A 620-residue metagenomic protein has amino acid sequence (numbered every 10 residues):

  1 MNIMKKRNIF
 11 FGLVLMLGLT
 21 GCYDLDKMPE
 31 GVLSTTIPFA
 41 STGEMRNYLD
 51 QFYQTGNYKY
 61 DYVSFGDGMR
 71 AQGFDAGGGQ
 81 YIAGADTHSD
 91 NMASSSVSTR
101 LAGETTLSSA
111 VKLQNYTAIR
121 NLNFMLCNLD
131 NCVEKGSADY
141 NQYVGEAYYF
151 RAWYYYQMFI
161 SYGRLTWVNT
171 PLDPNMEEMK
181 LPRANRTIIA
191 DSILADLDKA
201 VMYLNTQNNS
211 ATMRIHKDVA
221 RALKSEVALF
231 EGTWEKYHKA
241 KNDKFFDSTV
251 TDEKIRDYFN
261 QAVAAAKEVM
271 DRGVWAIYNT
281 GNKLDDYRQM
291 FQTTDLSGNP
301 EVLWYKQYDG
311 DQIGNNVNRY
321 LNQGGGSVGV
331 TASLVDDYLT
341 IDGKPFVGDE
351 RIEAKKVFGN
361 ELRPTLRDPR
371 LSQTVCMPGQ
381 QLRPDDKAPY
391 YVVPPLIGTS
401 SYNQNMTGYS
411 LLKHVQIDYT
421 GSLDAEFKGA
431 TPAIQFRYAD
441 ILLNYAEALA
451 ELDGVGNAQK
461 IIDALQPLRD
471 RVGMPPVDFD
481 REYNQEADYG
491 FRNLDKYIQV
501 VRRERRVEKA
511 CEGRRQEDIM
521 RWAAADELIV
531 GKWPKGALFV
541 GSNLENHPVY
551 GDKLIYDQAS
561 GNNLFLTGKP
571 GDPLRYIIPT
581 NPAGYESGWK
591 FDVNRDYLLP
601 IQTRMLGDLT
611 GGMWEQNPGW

Functional and structural regions predicted by a protein language model:
M1-T20: Sec-dependent bacterial lipoprotein signal peptides
C22, N115-A118, S192, K283-T340 (+6 more regions): Long, intrinsically disordered, low-complexity segments
C22-R70, A354-K356, T365, Q602-W620: Membrane-proximal, proline-rich intrinsically disordered regions
T36, V63-A83, V168-T170, N205-A222 (+6 more regions): Short, surface-exposed recognition loops and adjoining beta-strand edges that mediate ligand/DNA contacts, enriched
R46-K59, G84-Y162, M176-D191, A195-T212 (+7 more regions): Conserved, well-structured interaction surfaces
N121, I189, D196, A240 (+3 more regions): Alpha-helical solenoid repeat scaffolds, predominantly canonical TPR units
F159-T166, N208, F230-K239, E451-V455: Short coil/turn linking the two alpha-helices of tandem helical-hairpin repeats
A439-Y445, V455-Q485: Active/binding-pocket-proximal capping segment
